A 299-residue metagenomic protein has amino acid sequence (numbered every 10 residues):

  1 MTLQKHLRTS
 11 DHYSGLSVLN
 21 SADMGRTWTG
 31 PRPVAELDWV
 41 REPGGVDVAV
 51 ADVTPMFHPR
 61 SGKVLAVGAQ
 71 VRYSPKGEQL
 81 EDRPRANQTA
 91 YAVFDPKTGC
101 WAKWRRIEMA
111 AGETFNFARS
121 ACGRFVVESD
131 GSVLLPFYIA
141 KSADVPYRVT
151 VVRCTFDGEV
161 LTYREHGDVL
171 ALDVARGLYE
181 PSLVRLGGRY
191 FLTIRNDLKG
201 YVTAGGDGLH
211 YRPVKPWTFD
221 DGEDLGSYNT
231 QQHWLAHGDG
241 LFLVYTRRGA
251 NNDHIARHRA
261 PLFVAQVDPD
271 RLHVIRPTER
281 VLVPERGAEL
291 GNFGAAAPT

Functional and structural regions predicted by a protein language model:
M1-V48, F57-A118, V126-E180, V184-G226 (+2 more regions): Beta-rich carbohydrate-recognition and catalytic domains
D52-T54, C122-R124, E180-S182, Q231-H233 (+1 more regions): Conserved beta-strand position repeated once per blade in WD40 beta-propeller domains
A296-T299: Blade-level signature of beta-propeller repeat domains, shared across WD40, Kelch, NHL, RCC1 and BNR/Asp-box propellers
